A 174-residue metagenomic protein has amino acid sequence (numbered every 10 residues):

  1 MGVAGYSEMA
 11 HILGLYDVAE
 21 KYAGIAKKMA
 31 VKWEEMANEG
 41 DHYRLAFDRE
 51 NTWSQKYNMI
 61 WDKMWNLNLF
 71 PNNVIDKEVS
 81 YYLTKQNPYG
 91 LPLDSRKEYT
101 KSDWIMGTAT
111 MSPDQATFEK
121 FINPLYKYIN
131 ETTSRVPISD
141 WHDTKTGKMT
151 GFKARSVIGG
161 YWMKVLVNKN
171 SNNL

Functional and structural regions predicted by a protein language model:
V3: Mobile, glycine-rich extracellular loop/lid and propeptide segments that shape or gate substrate/ligand access
Y6, L67, N168: Short loop/turn segments at secondary-structure transitions that flank enzyme active sites
Y6-K21: Inter-helical turn/loop segments and adjacent helix faces that build the functional surface of alpha-helical bundle
S7-A10, P113, N170: Alpha-solenoid repeat junctions
K27-N123, K127, E131-V136, S156: Extended ligand-binding clefts on enzyme/binding-domain cores
P124, S139-L174: Terminal, non-catalytic domain-edge segments
